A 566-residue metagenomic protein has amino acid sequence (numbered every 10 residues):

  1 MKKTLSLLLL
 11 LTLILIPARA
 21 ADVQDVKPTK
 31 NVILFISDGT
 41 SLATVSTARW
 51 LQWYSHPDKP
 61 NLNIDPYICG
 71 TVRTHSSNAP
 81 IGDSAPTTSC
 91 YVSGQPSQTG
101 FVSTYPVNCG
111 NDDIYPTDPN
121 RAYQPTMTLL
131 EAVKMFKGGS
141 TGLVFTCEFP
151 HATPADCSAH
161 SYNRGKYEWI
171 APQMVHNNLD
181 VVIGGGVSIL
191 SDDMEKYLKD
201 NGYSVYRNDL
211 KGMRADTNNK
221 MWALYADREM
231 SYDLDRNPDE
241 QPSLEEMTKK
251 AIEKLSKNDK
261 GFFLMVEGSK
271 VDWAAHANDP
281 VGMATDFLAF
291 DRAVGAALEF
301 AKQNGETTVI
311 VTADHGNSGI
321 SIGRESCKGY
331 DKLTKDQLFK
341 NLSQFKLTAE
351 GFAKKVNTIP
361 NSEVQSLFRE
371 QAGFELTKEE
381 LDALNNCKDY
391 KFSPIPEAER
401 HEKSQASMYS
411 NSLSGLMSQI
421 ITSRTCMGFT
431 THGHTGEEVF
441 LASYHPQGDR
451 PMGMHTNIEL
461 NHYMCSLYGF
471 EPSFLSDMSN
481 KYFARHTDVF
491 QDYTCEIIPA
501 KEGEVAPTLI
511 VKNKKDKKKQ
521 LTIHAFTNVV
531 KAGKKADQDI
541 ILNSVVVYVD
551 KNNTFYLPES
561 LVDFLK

Functional and structural regions predicted by a protein language model:
M1-T4: Positively charged n-region of N-terminal signal peptides that target proteins for export
L8-I14: Bacterial N-terminal signal peptides
I16-A20: Sec/Tat signal peptide C-region and signal peptidase I cleavage site
A21-K27: Cleaved targeting-peptide boundary
K27-G39, A43-T44, R49-Q52, R121-F136: Active-site-adjacent structural elements in enzyme catalytic domains
T29-N31, T40-S46, W50-S93, Q98 (+1 more regions): A post-motif C-terminal structural segment
L34-F35, L143, V311: Structural beta-sheet core signal
Q95-L179, G186: Extracytoplasmic mature domains of secreted/periplasmic and thylakoid-lumen proteins
